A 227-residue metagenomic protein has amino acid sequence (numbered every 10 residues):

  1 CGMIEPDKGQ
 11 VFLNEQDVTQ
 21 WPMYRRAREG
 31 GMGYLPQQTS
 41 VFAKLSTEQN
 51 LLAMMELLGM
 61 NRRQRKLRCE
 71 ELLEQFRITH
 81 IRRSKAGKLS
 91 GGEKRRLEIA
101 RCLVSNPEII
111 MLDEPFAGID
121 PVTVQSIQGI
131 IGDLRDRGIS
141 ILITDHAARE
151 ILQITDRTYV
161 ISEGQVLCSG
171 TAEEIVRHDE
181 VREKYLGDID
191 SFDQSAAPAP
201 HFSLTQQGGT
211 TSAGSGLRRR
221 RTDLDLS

Functional and structural regions predicted by a protein language model:
C1: Helix-to-loop junction immediately C-terminal to a conserved catalytic motif
E5, D17-G33, Q38, R62-K66 (+1 more regions): ABC ATPase NBD coupling module
Q16, L52, R63-I81, Q128-G132: Conserved ABC ATPase "signature" region
L45-L52: Short coil-to-helix segment of the ABC ATPase nucleotide-binding domain corresponding to the Q-loop/switch region
K85-L89, E93: Conserved ABC ATPase signature
N106: Conserved catalytic motifs of ABC-family nucleotide-binding domains
I110-E114: Catalytic Walker B motif of ABC-type/P-loop ATPase nucleotide-binding domains
